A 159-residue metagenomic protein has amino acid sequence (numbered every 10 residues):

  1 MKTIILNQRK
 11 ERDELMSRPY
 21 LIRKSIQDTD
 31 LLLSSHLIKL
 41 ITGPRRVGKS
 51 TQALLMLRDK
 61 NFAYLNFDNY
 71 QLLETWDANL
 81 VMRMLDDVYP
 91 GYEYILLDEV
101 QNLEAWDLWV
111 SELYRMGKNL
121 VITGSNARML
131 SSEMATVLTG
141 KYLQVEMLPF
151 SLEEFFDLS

Functional and structural regions predicted by a protein language model:
M1-S159: Phosphate-binding site recognition
